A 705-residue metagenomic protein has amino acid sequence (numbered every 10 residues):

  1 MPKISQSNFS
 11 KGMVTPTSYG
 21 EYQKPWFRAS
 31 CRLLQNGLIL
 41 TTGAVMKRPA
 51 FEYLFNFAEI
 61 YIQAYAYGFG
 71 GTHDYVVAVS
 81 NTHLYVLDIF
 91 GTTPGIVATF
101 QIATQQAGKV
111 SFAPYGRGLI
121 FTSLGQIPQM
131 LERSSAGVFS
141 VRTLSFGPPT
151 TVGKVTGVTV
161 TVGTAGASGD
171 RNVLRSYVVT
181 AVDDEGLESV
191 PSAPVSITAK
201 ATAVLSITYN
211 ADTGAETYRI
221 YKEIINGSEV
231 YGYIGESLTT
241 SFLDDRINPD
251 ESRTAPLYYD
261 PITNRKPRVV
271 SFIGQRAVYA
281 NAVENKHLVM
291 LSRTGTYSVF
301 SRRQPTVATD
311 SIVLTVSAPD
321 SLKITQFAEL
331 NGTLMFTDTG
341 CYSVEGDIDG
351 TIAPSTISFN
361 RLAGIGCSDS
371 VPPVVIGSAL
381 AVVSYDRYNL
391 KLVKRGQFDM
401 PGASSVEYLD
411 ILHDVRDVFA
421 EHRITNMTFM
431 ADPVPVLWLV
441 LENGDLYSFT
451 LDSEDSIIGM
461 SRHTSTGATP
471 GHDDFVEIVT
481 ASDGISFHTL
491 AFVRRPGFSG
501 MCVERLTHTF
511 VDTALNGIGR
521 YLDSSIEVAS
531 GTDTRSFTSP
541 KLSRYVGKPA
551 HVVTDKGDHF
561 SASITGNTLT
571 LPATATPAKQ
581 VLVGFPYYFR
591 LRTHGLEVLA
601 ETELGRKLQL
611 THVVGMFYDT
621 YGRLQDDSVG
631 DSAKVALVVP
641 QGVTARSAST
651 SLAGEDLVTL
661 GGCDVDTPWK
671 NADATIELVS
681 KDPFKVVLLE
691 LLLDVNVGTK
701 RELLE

Functional and structural regions predicted by a protein language model:
M1-A29, T41-A44, F55-N56, V86-Q275 (+7 more regions): Disordered, low-complexity "stalk" and linker segments at domain junctions of extracellular and cell-surface proteins
M1-V86, Y388, G396-Q397, P433 (+2 more regions): N-terminal low-complexity, intrinsically disordered "leader/linker" segments enriched in small/polar and basic residues
K47-Y65, A98-I102, S145-L174, V182-D212 (+4 more regions): Beta-propeller and closely related beta-pinwheel folds
T72-V76, G116-G118, R276-A277, T333-L334 (+3 more regions): Entry beta-strands of beta-propeller and related beta-repeat scaffolds
L84-L87, S343-D347, G622-A645: Short, surface-exposed beta-strand/strand-loop-strand elements in extracellular ectodomains
Y85, Q129, Y342-S343, Y447: WD40 beta-propeller blade core
Q101-Y115, L257-R265, A648-D694: Beta-sandwich interaction modules
T507-T513, G584-D626, S632, K681-E705: Exposed low-complexity, polar/acidic, P/S/T/G-rich flexible segments that act as propeptides, protease-susceptible
